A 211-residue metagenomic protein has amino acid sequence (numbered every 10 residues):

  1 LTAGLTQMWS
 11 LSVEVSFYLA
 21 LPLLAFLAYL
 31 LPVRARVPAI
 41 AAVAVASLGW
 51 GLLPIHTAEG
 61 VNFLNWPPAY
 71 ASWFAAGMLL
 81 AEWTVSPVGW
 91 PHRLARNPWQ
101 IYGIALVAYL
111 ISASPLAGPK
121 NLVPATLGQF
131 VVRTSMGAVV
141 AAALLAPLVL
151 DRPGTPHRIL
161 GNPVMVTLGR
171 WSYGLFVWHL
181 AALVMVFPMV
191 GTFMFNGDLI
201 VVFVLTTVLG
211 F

Functional and structural regions predicted by a protein language model:
T2-L5, I55-L64, V123-Q129: Membrane-interface helix caps and helix-loop-helix hairpins in membrane proteins
T2-L5, W9, S72, G161: Alpha-helical membrane-protein architecture signal
W9-S10, L175: Active-site alpha-helix of zinc metalloproteases
S10-A28, A41-P91, V107-S112, R133-P156 (+1 more regions): Specific transmembrane alpha-helix
A25-V33, G191-T192: Juxtamembrane segments of multi-pass membrane glycosylation machinery that transfer sugars from lipid-linked donors
L31-A41, W90-Y102, G197-V201: Membrane-interfacial entry segments at the cytosolic side of transmembrane helices
Y70, F74, M78-L79, Q100-F211: Alpha-helical transmembrane segments of multi-pass integral membrane proteins
